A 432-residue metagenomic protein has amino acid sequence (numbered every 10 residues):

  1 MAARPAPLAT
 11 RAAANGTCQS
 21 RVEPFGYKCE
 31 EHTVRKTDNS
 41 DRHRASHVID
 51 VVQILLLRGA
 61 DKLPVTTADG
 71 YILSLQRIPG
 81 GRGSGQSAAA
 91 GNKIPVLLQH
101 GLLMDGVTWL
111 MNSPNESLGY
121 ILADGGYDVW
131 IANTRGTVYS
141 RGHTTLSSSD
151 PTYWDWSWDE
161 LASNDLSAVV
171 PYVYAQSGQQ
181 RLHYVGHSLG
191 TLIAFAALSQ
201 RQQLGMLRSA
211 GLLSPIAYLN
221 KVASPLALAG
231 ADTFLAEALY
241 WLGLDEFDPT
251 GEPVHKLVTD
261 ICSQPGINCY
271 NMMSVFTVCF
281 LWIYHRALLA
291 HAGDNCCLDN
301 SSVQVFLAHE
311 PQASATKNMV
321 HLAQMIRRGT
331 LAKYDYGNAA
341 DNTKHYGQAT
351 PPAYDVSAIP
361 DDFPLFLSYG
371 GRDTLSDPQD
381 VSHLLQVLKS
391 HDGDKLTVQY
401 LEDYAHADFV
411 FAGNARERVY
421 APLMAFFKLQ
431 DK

Functional and structural regions predicted by a protein language model:
Q19-A88: N-terminal cap/lid segment of alpha/beta-hydrolase-fold proteins
R35-S46, P79-S147: Short, surface-exposed "cap/lid" segments of acyl-processing enzymes
P151-Q176: Alpha/beta-hydrolase active-site loop
N164, A168, L182, G186-A196: Glycine-rich nucleophile elbow surrounding the catalytic serine of serine-hydrolase chemistry
A175-Q180, T191-Y346: Alpha/beta-hydrolase-fold enzymes
D361, F366-Y369, D373: Short beta-strand/loop motif that positions the catalytic acidic residue of the alpha/beta-hydrolase fold
T374-D380: Conserved alpha/beta-hydrolase "acid-adjacent" motif
T397-K432: Catalytic active-site module of serine/aspartate enzymes centered on a nucleophile-bearing elbow/loop
